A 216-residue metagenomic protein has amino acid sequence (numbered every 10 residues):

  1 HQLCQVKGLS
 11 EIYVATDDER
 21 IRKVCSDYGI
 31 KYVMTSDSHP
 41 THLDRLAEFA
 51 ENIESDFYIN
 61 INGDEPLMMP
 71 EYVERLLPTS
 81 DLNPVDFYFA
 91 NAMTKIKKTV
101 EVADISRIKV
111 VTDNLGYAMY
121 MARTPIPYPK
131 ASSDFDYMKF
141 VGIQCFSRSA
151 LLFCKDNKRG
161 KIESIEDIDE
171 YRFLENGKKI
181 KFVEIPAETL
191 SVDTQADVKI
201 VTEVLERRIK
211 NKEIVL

Functional and structural regions predicted by a protein language model:
H1-E11, K23-V24, Y28, E175-N176: A short, N-terminal amphipathic alpha-helix
L9, S55, P84-F87, K178: Short, high-confidence coil segments that cap the C-terminus of an alpha-helix and link into the following beta-strand
I12-V14, Y58, A90, A118 (+1 more regions): Hydrophobic/aromatic residues located in beta-strands of well-ordered beta-sheets within soluble catalytic
Y13, E19-P78: Short phosphate-binding loop-to-helix
A47-E51, I105-I108, K199: Short, surface-exposed amphipathic charged segments that create phosphate/polyanion-binding patches used for binding
M68-G160: Conserved core of the sugar-phosphate nucleotidyltransferase
F135-L216: Conserved alpha/beta core of the MobA/IspD/sugar-nucleotide pyrophosphorylase nucleotidyltransferase superfamily
